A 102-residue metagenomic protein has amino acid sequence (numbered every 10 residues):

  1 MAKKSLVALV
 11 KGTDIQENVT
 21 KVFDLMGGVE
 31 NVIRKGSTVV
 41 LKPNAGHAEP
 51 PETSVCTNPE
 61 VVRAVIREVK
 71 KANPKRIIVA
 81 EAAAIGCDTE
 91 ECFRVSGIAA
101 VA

Functional and structural regions predicted by a protein language model:
M1-A102: N-terminal and secondary-structure boundary signal
